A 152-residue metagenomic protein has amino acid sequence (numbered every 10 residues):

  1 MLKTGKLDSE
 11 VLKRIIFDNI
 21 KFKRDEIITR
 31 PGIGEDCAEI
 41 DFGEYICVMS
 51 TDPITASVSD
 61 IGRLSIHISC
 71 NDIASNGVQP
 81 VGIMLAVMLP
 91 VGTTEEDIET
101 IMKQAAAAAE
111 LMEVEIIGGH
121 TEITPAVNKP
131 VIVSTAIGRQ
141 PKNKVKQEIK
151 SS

Functional and structural regions predicted by a protein language model:
G5-S152: Glycine-rich phosphate/pyrophosphate-binding loop regions near the starts of catalytic domains
